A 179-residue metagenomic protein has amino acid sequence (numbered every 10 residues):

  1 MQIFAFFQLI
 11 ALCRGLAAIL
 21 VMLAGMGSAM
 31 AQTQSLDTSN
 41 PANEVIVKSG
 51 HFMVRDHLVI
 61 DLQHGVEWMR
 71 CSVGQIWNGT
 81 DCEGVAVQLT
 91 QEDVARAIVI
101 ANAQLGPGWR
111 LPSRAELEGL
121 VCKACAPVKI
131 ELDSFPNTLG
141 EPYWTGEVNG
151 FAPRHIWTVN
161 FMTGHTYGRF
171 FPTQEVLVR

Functional and structural regions predicted by a protein language model:
M1-I3, I19, A31: Defense-system signaling and execution modules centered on TIR/cGAS-STING-like, death/scaffold domains and their
Q2-L16: Bacterial N-terminal signal peptides that target proteins for export
R14-G25: Bacterial N-terminal signal peptides
G27-R110, R114-R179: Glycine-aromatic-enriched surface loops/turns that form tight recognition elements
